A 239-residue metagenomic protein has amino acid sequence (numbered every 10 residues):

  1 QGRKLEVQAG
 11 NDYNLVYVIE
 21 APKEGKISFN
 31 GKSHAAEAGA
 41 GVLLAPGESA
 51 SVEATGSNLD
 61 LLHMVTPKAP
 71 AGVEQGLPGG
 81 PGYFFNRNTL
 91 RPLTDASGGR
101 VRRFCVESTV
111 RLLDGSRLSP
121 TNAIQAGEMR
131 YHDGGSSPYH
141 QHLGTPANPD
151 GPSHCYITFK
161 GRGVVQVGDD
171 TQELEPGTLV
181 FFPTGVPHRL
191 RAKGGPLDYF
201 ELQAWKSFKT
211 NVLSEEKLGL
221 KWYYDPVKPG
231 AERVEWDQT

Functional and structural regions predicted by a protein language model:
Q1-E6, T66-R130, P138-Y139, E215-K217 (+1 more regions): A short, N-terminal "cap"/entry segment at the start of jelly-roll beta-barrel domains of the cupin/DSBH fold
L5-E6, P120-H132, S136-P146, G151 (+3 more regions): Acidic/His-leaning functional-site neighborhoods
A9-K26, E128-H132, P146-V165, A204-W205: Short, conserved beta-strand element in jelly-roll/cupin
V18, V52-T55, L190-K193: Asparagine-centered strand-capping/turn motif at beta-strand->loop junctions
A21-P22, A36-L77: Hydrophobic, ordered structural segments
N30-G47, G168-G185: Short acidic-glycine-tyrosine-enriched beta hairpin
G56-Q75, E128-M129, F181, G195-S214: A short hydrophobic beta-strand segment most commonly corresponding to one strand of the jelly-roll/cupin
P152-H154, K160-G161, V167-T178, P187 (+1 more regions): Compact recognition or signaling/catalytic modules
